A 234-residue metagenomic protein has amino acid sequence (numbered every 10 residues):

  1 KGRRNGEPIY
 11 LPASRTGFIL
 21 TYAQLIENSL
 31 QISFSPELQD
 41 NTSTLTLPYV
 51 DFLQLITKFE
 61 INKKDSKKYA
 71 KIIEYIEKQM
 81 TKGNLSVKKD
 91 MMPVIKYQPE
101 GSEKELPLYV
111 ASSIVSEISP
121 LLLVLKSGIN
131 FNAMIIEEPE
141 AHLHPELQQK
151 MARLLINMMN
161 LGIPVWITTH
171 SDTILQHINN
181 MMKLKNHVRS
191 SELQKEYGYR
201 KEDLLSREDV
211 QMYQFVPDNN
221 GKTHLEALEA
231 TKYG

Functional and structural regions predicted by a protein language model:
K1-A133, L154, K201-Q211, D218-G234: Phosphate-coordinating catalytic segments in nucleotide- and nucleic-acid-processing enzymes
E137-P139: Walker B catalytic acidic pair
K150-G234: C-terminal lobe/lid and adjacent interdomain/linker elements of RecA-like ASCE P-loop ATPase modules
